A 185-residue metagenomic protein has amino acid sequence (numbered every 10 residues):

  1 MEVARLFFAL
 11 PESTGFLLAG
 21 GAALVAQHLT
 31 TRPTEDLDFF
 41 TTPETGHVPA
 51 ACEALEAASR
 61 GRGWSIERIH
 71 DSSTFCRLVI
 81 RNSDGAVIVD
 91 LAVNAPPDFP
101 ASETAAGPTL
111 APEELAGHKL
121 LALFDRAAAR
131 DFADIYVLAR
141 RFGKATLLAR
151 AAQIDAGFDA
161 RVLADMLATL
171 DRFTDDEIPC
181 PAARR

Functional and structural regions predicted by a protein language model:
M1-R185: Compositionally biased terminal segments of proteins
